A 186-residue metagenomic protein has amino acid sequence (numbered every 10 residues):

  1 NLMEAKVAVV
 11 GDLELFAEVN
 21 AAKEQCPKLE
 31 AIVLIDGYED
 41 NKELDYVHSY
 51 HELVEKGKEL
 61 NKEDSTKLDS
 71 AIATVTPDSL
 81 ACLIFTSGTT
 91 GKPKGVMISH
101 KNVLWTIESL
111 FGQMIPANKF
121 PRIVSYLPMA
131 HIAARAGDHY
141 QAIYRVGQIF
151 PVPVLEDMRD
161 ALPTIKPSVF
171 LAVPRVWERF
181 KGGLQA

Functional and structural regions predicted by a protein language model:
N1, D69-I72, R159: Short hydrophobic/charged patches on amphipathic alpha-helices used for structural packing and interfaces
N1-E55: Structural core segment of the AMP-binding/adenylate-forming
K6, E30, D78, P121 (+1 more regions): Conserved acidic residues
A8, L80, T86-T89, I123 (+2 more regions): Conserved S/T- and glycine-rich ATP-binding loop of Class I adenylate-forming
H48, E55-F85, K92, P116-R122: Conserved pre-ATP/AMP-binding loop-to-beta segment of ANL
L104-R122, M129-A186: Conserved AMP-binding/adenylation subdomain of ANL enzymes
